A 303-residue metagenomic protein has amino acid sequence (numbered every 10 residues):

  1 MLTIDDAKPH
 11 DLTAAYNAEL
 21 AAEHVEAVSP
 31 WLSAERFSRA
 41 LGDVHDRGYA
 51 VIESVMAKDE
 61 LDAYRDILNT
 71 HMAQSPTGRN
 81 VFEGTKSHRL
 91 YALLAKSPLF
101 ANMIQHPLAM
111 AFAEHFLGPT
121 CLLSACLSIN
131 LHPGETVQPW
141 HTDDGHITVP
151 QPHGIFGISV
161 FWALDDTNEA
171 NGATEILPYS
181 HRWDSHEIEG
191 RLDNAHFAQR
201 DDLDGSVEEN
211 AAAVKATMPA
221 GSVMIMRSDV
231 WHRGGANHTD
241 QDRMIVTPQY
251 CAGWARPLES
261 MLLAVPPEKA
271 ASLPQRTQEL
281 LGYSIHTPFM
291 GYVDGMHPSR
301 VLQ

Functional and structural regions predicted by a protein language model:
L2-I4, L12, V25, W183-I225 (+2 more regions): Conserved double-stranded beta-helix
L2-R47, I52-Q151: Non-heme Fe(II)-dependent double-stranded beta-helix
Y49-V51, P139, S159-A163, I176 (+3 more regions): Conserved hydrophobic/aromatic beta-strand scaffold that supports enzyme active sites
A57-K58, S128-L131, G145, T167-E169 (+3 more regions): Short, solvent-exposed loop/turn segments at secondary-structure junctions
F112, H146-Q151, F161-D165, A211-V214 (+1 more regions): Short helix-to-loop capping/linker segments positioned immediately adjacent to catalytic or ligand/cofactor-binding
F116, P150-E169, T217-A220, I225 (+1 more regions): Short, conserved beta-strand element in jelly-roll/cupin
P119, P133, H146-G154, A163-A173 (+1 more regions): Active-site region of the double-stranded beta-helix
T136-D143, P150-Q151, A170-I176, S185-E189 (+2 more regions): A short secondary-structure junction signal
